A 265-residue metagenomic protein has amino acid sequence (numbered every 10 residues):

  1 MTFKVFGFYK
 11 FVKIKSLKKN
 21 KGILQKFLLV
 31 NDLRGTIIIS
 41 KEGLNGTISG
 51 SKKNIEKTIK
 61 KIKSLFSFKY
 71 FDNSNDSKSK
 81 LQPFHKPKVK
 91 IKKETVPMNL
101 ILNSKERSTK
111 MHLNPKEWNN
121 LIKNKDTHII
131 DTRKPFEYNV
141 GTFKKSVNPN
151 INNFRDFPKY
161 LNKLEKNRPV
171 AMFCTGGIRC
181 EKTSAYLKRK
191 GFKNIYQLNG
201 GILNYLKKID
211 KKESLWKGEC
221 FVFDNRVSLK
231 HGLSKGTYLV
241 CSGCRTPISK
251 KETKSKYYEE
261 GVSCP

Functional and structural regions predicted by a protein language model:
T2-M111, T127, K134-P169, I178-P265: Rhodanese-like catalytic fold shared by cysteine-dependent sulfurtransferases and DSP/PTP-type phosphatases
L113-N119: Phosphate-interacting basic helix/loop segments used at nucleotide- and nucleic-acid interfaces
N120-T132: Substrate-recognition element of Asp-dependent hydrolases with the DxDx(T/V) motif
T175: Aromatic-flanked redox-active Cys/Sec active sites in thiol-based oxidoreductases, especially the WC-centered
